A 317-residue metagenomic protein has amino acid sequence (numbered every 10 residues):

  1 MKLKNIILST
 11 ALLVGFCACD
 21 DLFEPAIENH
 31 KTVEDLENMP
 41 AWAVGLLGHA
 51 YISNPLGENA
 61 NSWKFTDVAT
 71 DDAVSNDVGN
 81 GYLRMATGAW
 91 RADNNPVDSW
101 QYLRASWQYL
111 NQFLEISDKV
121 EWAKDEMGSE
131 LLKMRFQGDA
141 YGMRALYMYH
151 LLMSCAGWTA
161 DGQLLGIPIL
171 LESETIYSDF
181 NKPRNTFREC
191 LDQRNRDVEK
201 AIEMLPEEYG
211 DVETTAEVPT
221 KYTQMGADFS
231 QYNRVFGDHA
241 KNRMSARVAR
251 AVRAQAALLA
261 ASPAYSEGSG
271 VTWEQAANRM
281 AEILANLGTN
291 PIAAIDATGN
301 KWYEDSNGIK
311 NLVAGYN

Functional and structural regions predicted by a protein language model:
M1-N29: Bacterial Sec-dependent N-terminal signal peptides
C19-A69, I295, G299-S306, K310: Membrane-proximal, proline-rich intrinsically disordered regions
G45, G79-W158, I176-G210: Conserved, well-structured interaction surfaces
I167, R188, A251, A260-N278: Acidic, serine/threonine/proline-rich low-complexity intrinsically disordered regions
G210-G237, W302-Y303: Charged, glycine/proline-rich intrinsically disordered loops and linkers
R243-A246, A285, T289-N317: Extended ligand-binding clefts on enzyme/binding-domain cores
